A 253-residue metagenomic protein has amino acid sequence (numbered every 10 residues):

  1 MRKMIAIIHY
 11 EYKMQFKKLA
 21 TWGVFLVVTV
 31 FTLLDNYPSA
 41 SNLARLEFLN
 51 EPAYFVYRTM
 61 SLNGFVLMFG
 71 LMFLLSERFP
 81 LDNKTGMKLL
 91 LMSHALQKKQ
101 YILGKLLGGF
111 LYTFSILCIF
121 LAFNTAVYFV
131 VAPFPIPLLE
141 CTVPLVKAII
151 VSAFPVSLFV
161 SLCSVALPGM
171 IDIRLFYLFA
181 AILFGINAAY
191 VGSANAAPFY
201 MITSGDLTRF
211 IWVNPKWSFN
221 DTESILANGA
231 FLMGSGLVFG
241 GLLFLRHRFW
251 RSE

Functional and structural regions predicted by a protein language model:
M1-V28, S252: Aromatic- and glycine-rich beta-strand/loop motifs that create alpha-glucan
T21-E77, L103-L175: Secretory targeting signals
P38-Y54, L175-E253: Terminal transmembrane helical anchor/hairpin motif
F69-L81, L117-C118, A153-P168, N195-W212 (+1 more regions): Juxtamembrane/interfacial segments around transmembrane helices
G86-M87, S161-L162, L178: Transmembrane alpha-helix boundary/hinge residues in polytopic small-molecule transporters
L90-K98: Short helix-to-coil transition segments within interhelical loops that connect adjacent transmembrane helices
K99-L117, A188-Y200: C-terminal halves and exits of single transmembrane alpha-helices
